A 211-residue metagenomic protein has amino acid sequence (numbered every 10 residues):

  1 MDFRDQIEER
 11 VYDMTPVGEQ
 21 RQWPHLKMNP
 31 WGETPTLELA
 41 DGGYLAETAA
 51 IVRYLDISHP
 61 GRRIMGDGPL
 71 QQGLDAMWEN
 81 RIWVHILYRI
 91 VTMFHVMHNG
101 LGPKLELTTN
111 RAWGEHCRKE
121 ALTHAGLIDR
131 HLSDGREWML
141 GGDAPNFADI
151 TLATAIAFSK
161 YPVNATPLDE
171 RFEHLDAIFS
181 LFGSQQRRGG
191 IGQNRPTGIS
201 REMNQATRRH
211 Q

Functional and structural regions predicted by a protein language model:
M1, D75, D149-I150, Q185: Short, thiol/selenol-centered motifs that function as redox-active sites or metal-ligating centers
M1-R111: GST-like domain detector, emphasizing the conserved glutathione-binding G-site in the N-terminal thioredoxin-like
D13, F147, R195: Short, solvent-exposed turn/loop segments enriched in Gly/Ser/Thr/Pro and often Arg
D56-P60, S133-D134, G183-S184: Residues at helix-coil transition
R62-D67, I90, M139-G142, L168 (+1 more regions): Short, hydrophobic secondary-structure boundary micro-motifs
V84-S180: GST-like fold's C-terminal all-alpha helical module
Q186-P196, S200-N204, H210: Low-complexity basic/metal-binding stretches
